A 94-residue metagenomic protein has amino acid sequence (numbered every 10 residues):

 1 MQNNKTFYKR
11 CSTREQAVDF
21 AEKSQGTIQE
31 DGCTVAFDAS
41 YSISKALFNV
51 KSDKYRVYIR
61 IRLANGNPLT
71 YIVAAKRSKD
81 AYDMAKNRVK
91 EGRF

Functional and structural regions predicted by a protein language model:
M1-K5, C11-I28, K76-F94: A short, charged, amphipathic alpha-helix used as a generic interaction element across diverse proteins
M1-K5, I28-I43, F48-L69: Short aromatic-glycine-(Arg/Gly/Cys) micro-motifs in beta-strand/loop hairpins
